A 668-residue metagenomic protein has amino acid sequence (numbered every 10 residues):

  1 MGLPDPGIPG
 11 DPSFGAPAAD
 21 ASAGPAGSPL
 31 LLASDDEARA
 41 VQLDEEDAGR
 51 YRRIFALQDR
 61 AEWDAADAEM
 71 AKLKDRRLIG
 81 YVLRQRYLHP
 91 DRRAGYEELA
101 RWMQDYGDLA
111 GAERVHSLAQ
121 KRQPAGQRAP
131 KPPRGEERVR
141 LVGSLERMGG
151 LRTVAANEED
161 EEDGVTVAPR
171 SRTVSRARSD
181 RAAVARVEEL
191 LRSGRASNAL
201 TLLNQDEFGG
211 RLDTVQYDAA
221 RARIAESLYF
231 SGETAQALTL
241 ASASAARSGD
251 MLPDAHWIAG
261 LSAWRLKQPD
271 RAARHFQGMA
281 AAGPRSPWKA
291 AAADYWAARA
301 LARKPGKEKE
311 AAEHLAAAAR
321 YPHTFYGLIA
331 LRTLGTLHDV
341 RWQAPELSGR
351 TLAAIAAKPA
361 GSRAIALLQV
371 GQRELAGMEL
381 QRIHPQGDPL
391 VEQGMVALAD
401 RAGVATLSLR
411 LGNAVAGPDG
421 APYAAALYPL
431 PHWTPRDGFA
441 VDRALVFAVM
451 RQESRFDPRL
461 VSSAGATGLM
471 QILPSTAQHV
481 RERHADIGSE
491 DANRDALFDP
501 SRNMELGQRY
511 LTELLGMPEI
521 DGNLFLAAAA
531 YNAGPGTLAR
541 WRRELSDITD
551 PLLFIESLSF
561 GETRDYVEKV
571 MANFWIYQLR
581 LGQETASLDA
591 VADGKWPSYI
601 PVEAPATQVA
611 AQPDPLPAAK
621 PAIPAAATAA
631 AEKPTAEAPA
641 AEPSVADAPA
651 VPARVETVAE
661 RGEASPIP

Functional and structural regions predicted by a protein language model:
M1-D47, A125-A183, E189-R195, T201 (+2 more regions): Compositionally biased, proline/threonine/alanine/serine-rich low-complexity intrinsically disordered stretches
S13, P17-A19, G27-P124, R128 (+8 more regions): Alpha-helical, heptad-rich or low-complexity scaffold/stalk segments that mediate oligomerization or tethering
G24-R39, E62-E69, Y81, G95-A100 (+6 more regions): Repeat-mediated protein-protein interaction surfaces in helical alpha-solenoids
D36-L43, D67-R77, Y87-D91, R101-L109 (+11 more regions): Solenoid-like repeat scaffolds
A48-E62, R178-L202, I224, P359-L375 (+1 more regions): Alpha-helical segment of the N-proximal tetratricopeptide repeat
L57, P90, L190, L228 (+4 more regions): Residue at a conserved register position within TPR or TPR-like alpha-solenoid repeats
R84-R86, Y96-L109, L118, F208-I224 (+9 more regions): Catalytic glycan-binding domains that act on GlcNAc-containing polysaccharides
A312, A319-Y326, L331-A364, Y423-V441 (+5 more regions): Extracellular/periplasmic ectodomains of large secreted or surface enzymes and adhesion receptors
